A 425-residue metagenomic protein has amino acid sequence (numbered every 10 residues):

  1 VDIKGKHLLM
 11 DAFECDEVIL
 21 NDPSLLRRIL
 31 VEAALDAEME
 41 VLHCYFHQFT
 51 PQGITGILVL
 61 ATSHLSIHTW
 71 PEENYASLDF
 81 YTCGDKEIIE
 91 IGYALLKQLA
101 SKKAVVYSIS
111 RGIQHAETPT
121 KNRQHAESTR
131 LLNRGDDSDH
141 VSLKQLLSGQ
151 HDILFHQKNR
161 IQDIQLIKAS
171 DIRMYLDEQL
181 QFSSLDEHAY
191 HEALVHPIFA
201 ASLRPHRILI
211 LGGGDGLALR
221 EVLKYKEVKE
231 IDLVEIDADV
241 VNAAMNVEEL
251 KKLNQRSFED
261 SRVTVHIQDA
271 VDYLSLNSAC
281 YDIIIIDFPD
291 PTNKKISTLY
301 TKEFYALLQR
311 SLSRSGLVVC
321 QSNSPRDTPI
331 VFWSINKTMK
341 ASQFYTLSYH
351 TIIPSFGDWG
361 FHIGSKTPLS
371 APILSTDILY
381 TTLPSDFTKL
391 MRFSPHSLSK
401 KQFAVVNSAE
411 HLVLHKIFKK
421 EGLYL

Functional and structural regions predicted by a protein language model:
V1-R130: Polybasic/polar functional segments that serve as interface/processing modules
D16-E17, T82, Q181, S324-D327: Short histidine/acidic/glycine/proline-rich micro-motifs that form metal- and phosphate-coordinating active-site loops
L42, T264-H266, L347: General small-molecule cofactor/ligand-binding pocket signal
E72, A169-D171, R314: Short strand-connecting beta-turns/loops that link adjacent beta-strands
Y75-D79, M174-Y175, C320: Short small-residue beta-strand/loop micro-motif enriched in glycine and branched aliphatics
S128-R173, L180-Q181, Y345-L425: Soluble small-group transferase modules, centered on the S-adenosyl donor enzyme superfamily
I172-D177, D287-P289: Gly-rich Lys/Arg/Thr-decorated short loops/hinges at beta-loop-alpha junctions or inter-strand turns that position
H188-V319, P325-I335, S342, S355: The AdoMet/dcAdoMet-binding core of the Class I SAM-like
